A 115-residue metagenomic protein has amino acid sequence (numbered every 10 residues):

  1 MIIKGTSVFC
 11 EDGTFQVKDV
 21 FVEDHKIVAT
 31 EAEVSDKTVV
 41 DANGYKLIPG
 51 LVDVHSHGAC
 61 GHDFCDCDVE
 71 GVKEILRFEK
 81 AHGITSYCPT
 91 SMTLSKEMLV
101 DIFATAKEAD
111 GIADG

Functional and structural regions predicted by a protein language model:
M1-I2, V8-I48: Histidine-rich, glycine-flanked metal-binding segment
M1-I3, V34-V69, K73, R77: Replace "His-x-His-based motif
I3-K4, Y87: Structural detector for hydrophobic anchor residues on beta-strands
T30, H62, E97: Glycine/Thr-rich phosphate-binding loops of Rossmann-like dinucleotide-binding domains
H57, K73-I102, G115: Divalent metal-dependent hydrolysis catalytic cores, especially in the metallo-beta-lactamase
D68-G71, I102-K107: Charged helix-capping and loop-helix junction motifs
A106-G115: Short, intrinsically disordered, charge-balanced linker/junction segments flanking boundaries in proteins
